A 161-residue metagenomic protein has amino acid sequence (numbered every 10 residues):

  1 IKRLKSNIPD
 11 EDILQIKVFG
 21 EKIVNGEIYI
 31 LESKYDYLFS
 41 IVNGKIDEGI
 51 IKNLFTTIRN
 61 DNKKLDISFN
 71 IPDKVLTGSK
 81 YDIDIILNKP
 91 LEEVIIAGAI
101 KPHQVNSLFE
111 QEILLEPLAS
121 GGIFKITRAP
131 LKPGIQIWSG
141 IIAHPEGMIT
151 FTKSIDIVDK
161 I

Functional and structural regions predicted by a protein language model:
I1-N62: Long, contiguous interaction/targeting segments characteristic of exported/extracellular or secretory-pathway proteins
L4, F19, V42, N70-P72 (+3 more regions): A structural detector for beta-sheet-dominated domains
V18-G20, N53, K89, A99-K101 (+1 more regions): A mature extracytoplasmic/lumenal domain signature
S33-Y35, Y81, Q136: Hydrophobic core residues within well-ordered beta-strands of beta-rich domains
F55-D82: N-terminal edge beta-strand
D73-K125, L131: Contiguous segments within soluble domain cores/interaction surfaces
I126-E146: Short, aromatic- and glycine-rich surface loops/edge beta-strands on solvent-exposed regions
E146-I161: Short beta-strand elements
